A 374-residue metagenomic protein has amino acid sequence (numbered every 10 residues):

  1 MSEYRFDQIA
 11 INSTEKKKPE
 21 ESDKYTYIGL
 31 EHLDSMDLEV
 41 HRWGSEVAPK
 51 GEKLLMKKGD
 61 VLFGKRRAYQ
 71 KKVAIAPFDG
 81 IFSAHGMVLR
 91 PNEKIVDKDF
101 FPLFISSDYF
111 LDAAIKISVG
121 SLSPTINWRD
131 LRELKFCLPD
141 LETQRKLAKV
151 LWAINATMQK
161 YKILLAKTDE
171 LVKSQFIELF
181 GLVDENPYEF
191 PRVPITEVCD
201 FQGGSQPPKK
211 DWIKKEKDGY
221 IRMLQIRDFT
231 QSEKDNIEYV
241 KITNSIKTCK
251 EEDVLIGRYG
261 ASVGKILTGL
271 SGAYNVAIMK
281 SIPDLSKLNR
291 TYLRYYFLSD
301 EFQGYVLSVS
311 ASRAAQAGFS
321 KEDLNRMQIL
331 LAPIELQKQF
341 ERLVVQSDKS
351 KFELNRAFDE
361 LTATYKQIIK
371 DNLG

Functional and structural regions predicted by a protein language model:
M1-K17, E133-A148, A156, L164-Q206 (+3 more regions): Non-catalytic DNA-recognition/assembly elements of restriction-modification systems
Y4-K18, D23-K58, T196-W212, Y220-E251: Sequence-specific dsDNA recognition surfaces
P19-Y27, K116-I117, Y188-P191, P208-E216 (+1 more regions): Short coil/turn segments at secondary-structure boundaries
E52-L54, V61-S106, Q225-I226, T243-L298 (+1 more regions): A short beta-sheet element
R66, G80-M87, V119-E142, Y259 (+3 more regions): A short glycine-rich beta-alpha junction/loop motif
A113, F302-L307: Periplasmic-binding protein-like
Y161: Conserved glycine-bearing catalytic or ligand-binding loops at nucleotide- and phosphate-handling centers of large
